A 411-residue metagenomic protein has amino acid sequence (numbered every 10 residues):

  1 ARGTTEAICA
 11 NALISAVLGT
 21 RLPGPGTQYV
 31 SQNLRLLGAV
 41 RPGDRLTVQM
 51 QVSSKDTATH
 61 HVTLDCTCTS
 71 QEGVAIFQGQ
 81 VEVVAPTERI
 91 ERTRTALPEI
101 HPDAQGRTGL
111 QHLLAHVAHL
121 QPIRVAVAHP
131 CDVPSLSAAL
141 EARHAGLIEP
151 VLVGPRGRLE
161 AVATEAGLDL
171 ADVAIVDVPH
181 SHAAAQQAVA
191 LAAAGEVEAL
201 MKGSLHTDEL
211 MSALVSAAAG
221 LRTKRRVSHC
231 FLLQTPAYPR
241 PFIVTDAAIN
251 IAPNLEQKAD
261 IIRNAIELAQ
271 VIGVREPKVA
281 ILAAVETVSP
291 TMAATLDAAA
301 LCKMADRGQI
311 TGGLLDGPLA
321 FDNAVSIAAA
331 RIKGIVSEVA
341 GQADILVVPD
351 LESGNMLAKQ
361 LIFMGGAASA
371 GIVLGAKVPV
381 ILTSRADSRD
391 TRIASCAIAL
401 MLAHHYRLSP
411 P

Functional and structural regions predicted by a protein language model:
A1-T27, S31, I90-T95: Hot-dog-fold acyl-thioester-processing enzymes
V30, R35-L36, P42: Short, conserved secondary-structure segments in the cores of folded domains
V30-S31, D65, V279-L282: Beta-strand segments within the central parallel beta-sheet cores of soluble alpha/beta enzyme folds
G38, V52, C68-S70, Q80-A85 (+3 more regions): Short, structured patches in soluble enzyme cores that scaffold and shape functional sites
P42-D103: HotDog/MaoC-like acyl-thioester-processing domains
D103-V151, P155-V339, D344-P411: Anion-binding alpha/beta catalytic cores of soluble intermediary-metabolism enzymes, centered on
